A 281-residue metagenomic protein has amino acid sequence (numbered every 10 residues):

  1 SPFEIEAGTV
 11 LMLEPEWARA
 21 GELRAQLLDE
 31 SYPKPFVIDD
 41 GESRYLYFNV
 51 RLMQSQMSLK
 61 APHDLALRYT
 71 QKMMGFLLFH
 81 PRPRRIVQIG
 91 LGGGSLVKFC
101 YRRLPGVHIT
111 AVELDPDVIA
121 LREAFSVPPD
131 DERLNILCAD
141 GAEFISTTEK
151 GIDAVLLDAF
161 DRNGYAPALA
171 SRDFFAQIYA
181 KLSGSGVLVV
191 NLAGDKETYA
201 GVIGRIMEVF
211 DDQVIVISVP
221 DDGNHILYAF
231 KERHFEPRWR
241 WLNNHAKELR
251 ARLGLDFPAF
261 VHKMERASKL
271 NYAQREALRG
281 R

Functional and structural regions predicted by a protein language model:
S1-G41, Q54-K60, L77, L227-R281: SAM/dcSAM-binding transferase cores
P2-F3, T9, L28, R44 (+2 more regions): The AdoMet/dcAdoMet-binding core of the Class I SAM-like
R44-R51: S-adenosyl-L-methionine
R51-S55, F160-N163, L188: A short, flexible beta-alpha/helix-coil linker loop
V97-K98, A166, Y199-A200, R238-W239: Short glycine-/acidic-enriched loop or helix-start segments at secondary-structure transitions that form or flank
G106-H108, D131-R133, S185, D211-Q213 (+1 more regions): A generic structural signal for alpha->beta connector loops
D173-E236: C-terminal substrate-binding/active-site "lid" region of AdoMet-derived donor-dependent transferases
